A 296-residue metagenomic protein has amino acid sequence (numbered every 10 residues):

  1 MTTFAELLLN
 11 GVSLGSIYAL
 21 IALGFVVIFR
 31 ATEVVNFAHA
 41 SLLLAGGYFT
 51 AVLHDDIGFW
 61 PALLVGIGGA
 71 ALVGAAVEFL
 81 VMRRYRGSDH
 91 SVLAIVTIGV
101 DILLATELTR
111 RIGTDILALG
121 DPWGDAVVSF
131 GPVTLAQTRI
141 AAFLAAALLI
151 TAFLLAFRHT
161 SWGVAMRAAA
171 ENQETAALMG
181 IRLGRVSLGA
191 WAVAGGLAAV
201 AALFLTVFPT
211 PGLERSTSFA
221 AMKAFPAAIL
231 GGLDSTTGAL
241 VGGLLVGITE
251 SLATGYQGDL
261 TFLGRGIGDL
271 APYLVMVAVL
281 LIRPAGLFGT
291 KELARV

Functional and structural regions predicted by a protein language model:
M1-I21, F49, D56-P61, S88-L93 (+6 more regions): Membrane-interfacial amphipathic/re-entrant helices at transmembrane-helix boundaries
L9, F29-A76, L80, Y85 (+1 more regions): Membrane-embedded helix boundary and interhelical linker motif in transport proteins
L14-G15, T134-G212, T236-G242: Helix-loop-helix "hairpin" substructures at the membrane interface of multi-pass membrane proteins
Y18, A22, G58-G68, L188 (+2 more regions): Transmembrane alpha-helical segments in multi-pass inner-membrane proteins
F25, G58-D101, E107, V241-V246 (+2 more regions): Alpha-helical transmembrane segments within multi-pass membrane transporters and channels
A38-S41, W60-P61, S91-V92, S161 (+5 more regions): Residues that define the loop-to-transmembrane-helix transition and helix capping in multi-pass membrane transporters
G47-A51, I67-V73, V100-L108, A145-L154 (+3 more regions): Hydrophobic core segments of alpha-helical transmembrane domains in multi-pass membrane transport and ion-translocation
R84-H159, V186, T210, L252-D269 (+1 more regions): Transmembrane helix-bundle core of multi-pass membrane transporters and related energy-transducing complexes
